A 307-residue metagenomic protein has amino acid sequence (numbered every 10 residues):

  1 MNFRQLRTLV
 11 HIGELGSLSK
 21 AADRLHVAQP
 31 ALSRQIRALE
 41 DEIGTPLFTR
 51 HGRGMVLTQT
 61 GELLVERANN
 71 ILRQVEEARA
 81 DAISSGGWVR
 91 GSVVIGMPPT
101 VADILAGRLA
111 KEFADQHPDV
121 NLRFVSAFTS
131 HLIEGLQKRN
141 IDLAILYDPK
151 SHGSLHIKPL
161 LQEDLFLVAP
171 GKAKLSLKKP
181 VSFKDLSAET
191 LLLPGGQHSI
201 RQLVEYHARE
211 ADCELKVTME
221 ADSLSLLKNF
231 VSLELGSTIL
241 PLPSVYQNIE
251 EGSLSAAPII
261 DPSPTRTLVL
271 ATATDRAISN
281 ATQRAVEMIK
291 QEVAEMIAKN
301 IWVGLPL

Functional and structural regions predicted by a protein language model:
V10-A28: Short helix-boundary/capping micro-motifs
L18, E40-L57: A short LG(V/I)-centered, amphipathic sequence patch enriched for acidic residue(s) preceding the LG motif
E42-I43, L64-G86, K299: Alpha-helical linker/hinge and terminal dimerization helices associated with HTH transcriptional regulators
R90-G153, A221: Central regulatory/effector-binding core of bacterial HTH transcription factors
F128-I133, Q137-I141, L146-Y147, Q197-S255 (+1 more regions): Hydrophobic hinge/microswitch elements
H152-L191: Flexible hinge/capping segments at coil-to-helix
S176, T190-A211, I278-E287, V293-G304: Secondary-structure junction motif
L242-S253, D261-L307: C-terminal effector-binding regulatory domain of bacterial HTH transcription factors
